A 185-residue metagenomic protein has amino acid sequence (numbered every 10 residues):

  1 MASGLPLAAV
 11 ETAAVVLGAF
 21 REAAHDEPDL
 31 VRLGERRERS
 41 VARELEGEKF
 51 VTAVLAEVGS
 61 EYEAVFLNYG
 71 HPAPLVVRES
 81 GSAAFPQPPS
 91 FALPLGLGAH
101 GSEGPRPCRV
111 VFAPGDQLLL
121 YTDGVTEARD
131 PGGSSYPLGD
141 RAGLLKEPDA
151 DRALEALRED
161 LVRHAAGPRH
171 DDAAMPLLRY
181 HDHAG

Functional and structural regions predicted by a protein language model:
M1-A2, H71, Y121-G124, D172: DG-centered beta-turn motif at the end of beta-strands
L7-L93, P105, A166-G167, D171 (+1 more regions): Catalytic core of PPM/PP2C metal-dependent serine/threonine phosphatase domains
A8-A24, F91, R109-P168, A184-G185: Active-site-proximal, acidic helix/loop segment immediately C-terminal to a metal-coordinating Asp/Glu
V65-F66, G98, P131-G132: Short, well-ordered secondary-structure micro-motifs
L97-G98, Y121: Thr-Gly-centered strand-to-loop micro-motif
G98-P107: Flexible, low-complexity linker/hinge segments
L177, H181-H183: Long, hydrophobic alpha-helical segments that serve as membrane-spanning/inserting helices
